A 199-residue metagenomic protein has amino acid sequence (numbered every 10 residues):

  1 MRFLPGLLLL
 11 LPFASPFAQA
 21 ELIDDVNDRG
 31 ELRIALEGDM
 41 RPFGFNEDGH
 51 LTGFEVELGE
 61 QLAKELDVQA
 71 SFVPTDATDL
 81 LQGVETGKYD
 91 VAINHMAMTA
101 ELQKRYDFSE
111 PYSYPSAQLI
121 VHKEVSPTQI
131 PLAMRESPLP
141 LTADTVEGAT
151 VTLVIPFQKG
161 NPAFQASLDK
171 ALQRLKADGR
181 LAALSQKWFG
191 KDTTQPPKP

Functional and structural regions predicted by a protein language model:
P5-S15: Bacterial N-terminal signal peptides
Q19-E21: Boundary of Sec targeting at the N-terminus
R29-G53: Short glycine-rich His-centered loop
D39-P42, A77-D79, A97-E101, V125-P131 (+4 more regions): Solvent-exposed loop/turn segments at secondary-structure junctions within structured extracellular/periplasmic domains
E47-D67: Short, polar/charged alpha-helical segment
E60, K64, Q69-S126, L141-T142 (+1 more regions): Acidic, polar ligand-binding/catalytic clefts
S113-V121, P131-D169, G190-P199: Periplasmic-binding protein-like
L172-W188: Periplasmic-binding protein-like
